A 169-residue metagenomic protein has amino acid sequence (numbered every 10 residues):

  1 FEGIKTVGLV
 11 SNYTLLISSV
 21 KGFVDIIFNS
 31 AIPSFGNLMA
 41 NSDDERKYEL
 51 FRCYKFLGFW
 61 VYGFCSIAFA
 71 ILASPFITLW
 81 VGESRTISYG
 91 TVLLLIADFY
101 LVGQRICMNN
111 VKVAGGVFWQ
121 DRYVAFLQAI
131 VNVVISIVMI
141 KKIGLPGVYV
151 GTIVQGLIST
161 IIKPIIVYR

Functional and structural regions predicted by a protein language model:
F1-I4, A114-G115, K142: Helix-loop interface residues and adjacent transmembrane-helix termini in multi-pass membrane transporters, primarily
F1-S18, E49, T86-G90: Interfacial/gating helices of multi-pass transporter permease domains
I4-K5, W60, F69-Y100, I106 (+1 more regions): Interfacial segments at transmembrane-helix termini and the short loops linking adjacent helices
V10-N29, V61-C65, L95-R105, Q155 (+1 more regions): Transmembrane helix-bundle signature of multi-pass secondary active exporters and lipid flippases
S11, D43-L72, Y89-V92: Interfacial transmembrane-helix starts/ends
Y13, I17-K55, N109-A114: Helix-loop junctions and terminal segments of transmembrane helices in multi-pass membrane transport/translocation
I96-Q128, I137-V138, V167-R169: Membrane-interface junctions at transmembrane-helix termini in multi-pass inner-membrane proteins
W119, F126-Y168: Membrane-interface helix-loop junctions in multi-pass transport and translocation proteins
